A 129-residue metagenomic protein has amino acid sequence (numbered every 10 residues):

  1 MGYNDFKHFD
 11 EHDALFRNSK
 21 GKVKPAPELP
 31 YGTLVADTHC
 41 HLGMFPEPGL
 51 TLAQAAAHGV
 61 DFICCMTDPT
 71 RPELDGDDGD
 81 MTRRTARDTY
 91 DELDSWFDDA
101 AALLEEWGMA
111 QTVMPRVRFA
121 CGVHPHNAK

Functional and structural regions predicted by a protein language model:
M1-K129: Mid-domain alpha/beta scaffold segments of enzyme catalytic cores
